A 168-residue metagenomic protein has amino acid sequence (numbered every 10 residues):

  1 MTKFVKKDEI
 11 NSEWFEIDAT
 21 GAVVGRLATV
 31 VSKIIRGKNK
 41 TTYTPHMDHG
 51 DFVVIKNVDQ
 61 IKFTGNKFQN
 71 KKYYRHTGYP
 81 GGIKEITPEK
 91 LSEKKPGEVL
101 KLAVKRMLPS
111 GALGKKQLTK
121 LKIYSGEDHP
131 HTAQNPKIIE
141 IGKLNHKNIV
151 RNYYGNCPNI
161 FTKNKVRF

Functional and structural regions predicted by a protein language model:
M1-L102, L108, A112, P130-F168: Ribosome large-subunit tunnel/peptidyl-transferase-proximal elements
L108-Y124: C-terminal structural segments of small proteins and small subunits
I123-H131: Short, highly charged C-terminal tails/helix-capping segments
